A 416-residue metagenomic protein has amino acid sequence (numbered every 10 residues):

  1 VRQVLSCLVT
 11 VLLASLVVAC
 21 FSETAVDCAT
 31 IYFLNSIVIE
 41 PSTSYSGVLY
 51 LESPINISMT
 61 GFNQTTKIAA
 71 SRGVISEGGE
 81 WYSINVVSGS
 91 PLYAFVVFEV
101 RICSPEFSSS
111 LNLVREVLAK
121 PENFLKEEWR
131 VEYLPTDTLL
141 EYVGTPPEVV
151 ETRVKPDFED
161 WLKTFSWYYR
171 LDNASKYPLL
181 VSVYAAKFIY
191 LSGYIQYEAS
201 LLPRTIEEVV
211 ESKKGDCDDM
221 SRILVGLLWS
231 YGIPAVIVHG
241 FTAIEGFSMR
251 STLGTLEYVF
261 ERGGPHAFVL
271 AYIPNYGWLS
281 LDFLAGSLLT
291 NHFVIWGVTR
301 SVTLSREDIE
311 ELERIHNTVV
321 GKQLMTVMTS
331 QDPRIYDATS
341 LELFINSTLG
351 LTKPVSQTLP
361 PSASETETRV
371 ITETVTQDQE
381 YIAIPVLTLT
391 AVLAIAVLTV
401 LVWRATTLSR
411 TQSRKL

Functional and structural regions predicted by a protein language model:
V1-C28, L51, V269, L351-K353 (+1 more regions): Secretory targeting signatures
S6, T10, R300-S301, D337: Extracellular parallel beta-helix/beta-solenoid repeat domains
L12, I102-D216, M220-G226, S230 (+2 more regions): Secondary-structure boundary elements
C20-V117: Intrinsically disordered, low-complexity N-terminal segments that are enriched in acidic
A29-L34, A94-V100, L179-F188, P265-A267 (+3 more regions): Extended low-polarity, hydrophobic cluster-rich segments
N35, Q64, V259-E261, Q331 (+1 more regions): Polar/charged side chains located within well-ordered beta-strands of beta-rich proteins
I55, I189, L279-L281: Hydrophobic, Leu/Ile/Phe/Ala-enriched alpha-helical segments that form helix-helix packing faces
D219-S330: Hydrophobic/aromatic-rich core segments of domains that either
